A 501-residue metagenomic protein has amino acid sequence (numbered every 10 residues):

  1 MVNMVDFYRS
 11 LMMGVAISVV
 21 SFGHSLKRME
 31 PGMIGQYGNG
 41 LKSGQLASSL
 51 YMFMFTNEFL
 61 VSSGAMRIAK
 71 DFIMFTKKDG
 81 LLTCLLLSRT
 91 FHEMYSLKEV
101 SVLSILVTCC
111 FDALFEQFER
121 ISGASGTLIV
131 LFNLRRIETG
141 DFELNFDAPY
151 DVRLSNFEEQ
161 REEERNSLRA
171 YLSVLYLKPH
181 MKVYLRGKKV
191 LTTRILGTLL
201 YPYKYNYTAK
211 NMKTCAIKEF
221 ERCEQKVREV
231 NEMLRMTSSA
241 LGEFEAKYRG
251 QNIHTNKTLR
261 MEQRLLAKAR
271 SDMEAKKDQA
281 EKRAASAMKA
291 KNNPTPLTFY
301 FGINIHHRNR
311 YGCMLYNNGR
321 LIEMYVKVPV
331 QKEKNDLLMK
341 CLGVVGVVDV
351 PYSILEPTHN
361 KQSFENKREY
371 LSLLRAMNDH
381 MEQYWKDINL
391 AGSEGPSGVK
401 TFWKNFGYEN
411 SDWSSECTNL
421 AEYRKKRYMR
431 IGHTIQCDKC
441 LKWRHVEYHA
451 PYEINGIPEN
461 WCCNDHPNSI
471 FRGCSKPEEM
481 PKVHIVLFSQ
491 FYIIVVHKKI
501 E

Functional and structural regions predicted by a protein language model:
M1-G35, S49-S62, R67-N317, L321-E323 (+2 more regions): Interdomain "switch/hinge" adjacent to the Bergerat
Y37-N39, V345: Short glycine-rich loop/turn motifs that provide flexible caps or phosphate-binding loops at active sites
N39-G40, F59-L60, K334, Y448: Short beta-alpha junctions and helix-cap segments that line functional grooves
G40, G44, G64: Short alpha-helical Gxxx[C/S/T] motif in the catalytic ATP-binding
L41, F91, Y95, H359 (+1 more regions): Solvent-exposed, flexible loop/coil residues
G44-L46, L81, E453-N455: Short glycine/serine/proline-enriched coil/turn segments at secondary-structure junctions
G187-K204, C215-E501: Conserved GHKL (Bergerat-fold) ATPase module
